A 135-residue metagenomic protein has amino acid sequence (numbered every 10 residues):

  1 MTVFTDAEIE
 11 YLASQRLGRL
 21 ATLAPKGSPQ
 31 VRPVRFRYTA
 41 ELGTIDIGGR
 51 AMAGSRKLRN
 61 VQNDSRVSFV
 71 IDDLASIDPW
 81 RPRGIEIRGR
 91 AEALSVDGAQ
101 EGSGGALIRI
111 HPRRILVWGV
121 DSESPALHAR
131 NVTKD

Functional and structural regions predicted by a protein language model:
M1-R19: Short, basic/aromatic recognition patches
R16-R50, F69: Short beta-strand segments
V31-R35, G84-E86, L107-R109, I115: Conserved hydrophobic/aromatic beta-strand scaffold that supports enzyme active sites
L42-T44, R66, R90, R114: Structural motif
G49-A53, P112-R114: Secondary-structure transition/turn motif
A51-A106: Short, structured beta-strand-loop surface elements
E92-D135: C-terminal edge-of-domain segments
